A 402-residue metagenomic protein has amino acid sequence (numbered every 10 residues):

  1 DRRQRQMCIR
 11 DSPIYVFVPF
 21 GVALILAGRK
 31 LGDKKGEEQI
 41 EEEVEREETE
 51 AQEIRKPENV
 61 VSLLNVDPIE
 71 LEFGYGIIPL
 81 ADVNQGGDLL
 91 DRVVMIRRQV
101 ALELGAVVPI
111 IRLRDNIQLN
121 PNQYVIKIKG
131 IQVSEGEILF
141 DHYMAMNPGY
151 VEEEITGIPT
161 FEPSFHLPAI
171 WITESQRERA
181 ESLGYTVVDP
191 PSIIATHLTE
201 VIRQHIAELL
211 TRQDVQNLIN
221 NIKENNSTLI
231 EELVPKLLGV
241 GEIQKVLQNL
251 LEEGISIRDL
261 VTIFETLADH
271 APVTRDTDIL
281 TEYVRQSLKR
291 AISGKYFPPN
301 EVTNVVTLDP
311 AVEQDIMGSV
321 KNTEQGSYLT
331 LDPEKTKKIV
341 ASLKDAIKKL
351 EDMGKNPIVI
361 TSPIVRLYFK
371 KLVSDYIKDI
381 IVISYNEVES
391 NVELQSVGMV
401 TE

Functional and structural regions predicted by a protein language model:
D1-R5, I9: Single conserved hydrophobic/aromatic residue that forms the stacking wall/gate of nucleotide- or nucleobase-binding
R10-F17, S256: Transmembrane helix interruption/hinge and helix-loop junction motifs
Y15-F20, V261-I263: Hydrophobic alpha-helical membrane segments of integral membrane proteins
G21-G32: Alpha-helical transmembrane segments and their membrane-interface exit regions
D33-E402: Membrane-embedded alpha-helical signal segments
